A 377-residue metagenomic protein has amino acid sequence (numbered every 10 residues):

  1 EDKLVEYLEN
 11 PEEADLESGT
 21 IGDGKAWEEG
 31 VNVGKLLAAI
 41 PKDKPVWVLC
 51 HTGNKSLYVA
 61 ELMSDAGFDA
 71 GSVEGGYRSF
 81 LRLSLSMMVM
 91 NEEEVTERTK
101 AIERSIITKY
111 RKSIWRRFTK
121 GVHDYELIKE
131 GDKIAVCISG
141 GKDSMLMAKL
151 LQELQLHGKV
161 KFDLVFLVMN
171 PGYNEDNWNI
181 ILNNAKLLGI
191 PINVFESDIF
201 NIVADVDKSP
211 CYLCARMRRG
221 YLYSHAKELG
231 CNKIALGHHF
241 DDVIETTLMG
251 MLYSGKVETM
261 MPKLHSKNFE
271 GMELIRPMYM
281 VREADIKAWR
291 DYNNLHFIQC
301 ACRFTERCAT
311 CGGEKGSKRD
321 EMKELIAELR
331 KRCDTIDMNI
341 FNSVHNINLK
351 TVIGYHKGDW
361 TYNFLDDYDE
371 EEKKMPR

Functional and structural regions predicted by a protein language model:
D2-W47, H51-A101: Rhodanese-like catalytic fold shared by cysteine-dependent sulfurtransferases and DSP/PTP-type phosphatases
A26, S72, F166, V194-E196 (+1 more regions): A structural preference for short, hydrophobic beta-strand core positions in alpha/beta folds
K44-V46, N232-K233, M272-P277: Short active-site oxyanion
H51, L236-F240, H345: Short, well-ordered beta-to-alpha junction loops that form the rim of enzyme active sites and present histidine/acidic
G67-F68, I190, L295: Short phosphate-binding/catalytic loops that engage adenosine nucleotides
V89-M249, Y253-M261, A284-D285, D291-Y292 (+1 more regions): ATP-dependent adenylation/nucleotidyltransferase module used to activate substrates
D241-I326: Catalytic subdomain that performs nucleotidyl-dependent activation
L295-R377: The feature marks non-catalytic terminal segments
